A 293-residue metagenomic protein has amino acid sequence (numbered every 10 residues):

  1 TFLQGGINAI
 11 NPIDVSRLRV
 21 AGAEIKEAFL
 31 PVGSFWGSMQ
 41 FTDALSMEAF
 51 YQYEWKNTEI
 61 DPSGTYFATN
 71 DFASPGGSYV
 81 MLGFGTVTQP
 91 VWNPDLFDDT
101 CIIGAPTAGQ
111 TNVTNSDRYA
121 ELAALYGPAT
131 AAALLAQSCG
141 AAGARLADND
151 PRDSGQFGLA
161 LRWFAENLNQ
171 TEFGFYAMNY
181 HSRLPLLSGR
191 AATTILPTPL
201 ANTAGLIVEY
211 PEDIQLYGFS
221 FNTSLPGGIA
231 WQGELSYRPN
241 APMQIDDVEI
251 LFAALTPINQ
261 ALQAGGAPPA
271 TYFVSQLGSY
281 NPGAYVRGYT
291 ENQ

Functional and structural regions predicted by a protein language model:
T1, Y51-N57, A165, A177-R183 (+1 more regions): Transmembrane beta-strands of outer-membrane beta-barrel pores
T1-G76, V80: Outer membrane beta-barrel
F2-G5, I60-Y66, L186-A192, Q244-I250: Outer-membrane beta-barrel translocator domains and adjoining extracellular loop/strand segments of Gram-negative
F29-G33, D153-F157, D213-Y217, T290-Q293: Residues that define the transmembrane beta-barrel architecture of outer-membrane proteins
L30, T42-A44, E166-L168, Y180 (+2 more regions): Outer-membrane beta-barrel channels and translocator barrels
S34-M39, L159-W163, F175, F219-T223 (+2 more regions): Residues on the lipid-exposed face of transmembrane beta-strands in outer-membrane beta-barrel proteins
M47-A49, T171-F173, W231-G233: Transmembrane beta-strands of outer-membrane beta-barrel proteins
Y66, S74-P151, L200-A204, I258-T290: Flexible glycine-rich, low-complexity coil/linker segments exposed to the extracellular/periplasmic environment
